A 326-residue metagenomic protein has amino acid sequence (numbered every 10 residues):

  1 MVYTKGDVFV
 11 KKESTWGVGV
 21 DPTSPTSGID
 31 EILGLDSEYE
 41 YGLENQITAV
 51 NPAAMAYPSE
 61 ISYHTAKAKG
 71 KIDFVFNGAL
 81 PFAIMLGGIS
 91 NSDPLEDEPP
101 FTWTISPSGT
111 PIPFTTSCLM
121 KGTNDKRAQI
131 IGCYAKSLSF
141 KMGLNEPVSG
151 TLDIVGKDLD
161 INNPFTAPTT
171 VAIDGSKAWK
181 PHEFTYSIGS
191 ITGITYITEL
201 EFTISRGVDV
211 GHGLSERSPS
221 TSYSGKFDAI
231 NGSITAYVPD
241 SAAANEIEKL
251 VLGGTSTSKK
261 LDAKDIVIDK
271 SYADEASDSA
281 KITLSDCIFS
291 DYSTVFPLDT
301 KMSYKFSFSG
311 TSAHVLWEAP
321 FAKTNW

Functional and structural regions predicted by a protein language model:
M1-W326: Signature of extracytoplasmic/envelope-associated structural regions
